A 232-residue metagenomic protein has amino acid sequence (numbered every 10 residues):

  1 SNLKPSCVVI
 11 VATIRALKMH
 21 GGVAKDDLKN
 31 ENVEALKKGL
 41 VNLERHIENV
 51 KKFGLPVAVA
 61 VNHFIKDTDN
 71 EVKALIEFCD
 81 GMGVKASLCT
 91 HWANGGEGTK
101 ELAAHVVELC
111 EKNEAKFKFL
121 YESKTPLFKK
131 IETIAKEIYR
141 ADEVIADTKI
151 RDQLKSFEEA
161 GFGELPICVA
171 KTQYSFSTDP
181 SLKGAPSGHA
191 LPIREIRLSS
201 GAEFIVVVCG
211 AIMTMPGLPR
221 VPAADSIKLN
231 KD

Functional and structural regions predicted by a protein language model:
S1-V59, H63-N230: P-loop NTP-binding site
